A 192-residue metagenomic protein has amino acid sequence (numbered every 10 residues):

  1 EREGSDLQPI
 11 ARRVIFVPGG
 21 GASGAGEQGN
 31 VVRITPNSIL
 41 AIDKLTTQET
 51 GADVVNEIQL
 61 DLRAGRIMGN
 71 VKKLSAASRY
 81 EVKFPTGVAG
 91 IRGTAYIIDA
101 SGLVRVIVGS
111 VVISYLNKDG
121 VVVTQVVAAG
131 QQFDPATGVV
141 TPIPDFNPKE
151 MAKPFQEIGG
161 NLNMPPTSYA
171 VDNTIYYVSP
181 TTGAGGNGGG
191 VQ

Functional and structural regions predicted by a protein language model:
R2, R13-P36, I42-Q59, S75 (+2 more regions): C-terminal interaction modules
G4-P9: A short, solvent-exposed beta-strand micro-motif common in secreted/extracellular proteins
